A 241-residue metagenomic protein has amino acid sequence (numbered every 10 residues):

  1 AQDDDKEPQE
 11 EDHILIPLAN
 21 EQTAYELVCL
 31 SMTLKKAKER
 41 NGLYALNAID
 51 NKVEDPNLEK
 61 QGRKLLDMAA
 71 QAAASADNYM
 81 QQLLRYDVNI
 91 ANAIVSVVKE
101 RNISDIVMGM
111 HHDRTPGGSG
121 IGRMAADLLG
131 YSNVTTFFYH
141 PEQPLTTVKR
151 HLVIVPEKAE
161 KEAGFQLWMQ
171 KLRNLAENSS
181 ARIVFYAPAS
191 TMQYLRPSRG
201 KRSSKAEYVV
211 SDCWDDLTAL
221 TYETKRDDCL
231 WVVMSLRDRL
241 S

Functional and structural regions predicted by a protein language model:
A1-A24, S104-D105, M110-P197, S203-A206 (+3 more regions): Intrinsically disordered or low-complexity boundary/linker segments at protein termini and domain junctions
Q2-D67, A74-Q81, K158-L167, L172 (+1 more regions): Non-transmembrane accessory domains of multi-pass membrane transporters/channels
L30-T33, V97, D127, N174: Amphipathic alpha-helical regulatory segments at dimerization interfaces that relay allosteric signals between sensory
L43, L65-A74, N92-S119, R123-L129: Long, K/E/R/D-enriched contiguous segments that form extended
N47, L84-Y86, A187: Residue-level recognition of beta-strand->loop/alpha-helix junctions
E59, L84-V88, G118: Conserved phosphate/pyrophosphate-binding and hydrolysis machinery centered on Walker-type P-loop NTPases, extending
A76-I106, R202-S241: Structural beta-alpha unit
